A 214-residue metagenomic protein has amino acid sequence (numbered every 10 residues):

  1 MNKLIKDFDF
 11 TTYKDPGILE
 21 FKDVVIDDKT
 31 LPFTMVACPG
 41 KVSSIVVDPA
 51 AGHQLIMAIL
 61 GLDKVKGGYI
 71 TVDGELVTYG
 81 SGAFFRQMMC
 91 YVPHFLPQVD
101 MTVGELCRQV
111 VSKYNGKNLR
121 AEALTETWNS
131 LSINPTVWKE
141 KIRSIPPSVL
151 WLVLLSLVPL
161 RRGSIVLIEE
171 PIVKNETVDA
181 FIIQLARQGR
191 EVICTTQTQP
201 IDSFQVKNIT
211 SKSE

Functional and structural regions predicted by a protein language model:
N2-V25: Conserved N-terminal strand/loop that marks the beginning of ABC ATPase nucleotide-binding domains
S43-S44, A83-F95: ABC nucleotide-binding domain signature
L60-G61: Helix-to-loop junction immediately C-terminal to a conserved catalytic motif
G68-L76, F85: Conserved ABC transporter NBD signature motif
F95, V99-T127: Q-loop/switch helix immediately C-terminal to the Walker
T127-P147, R162: Conserved ABC nucleotide-binding domain
P147-L167: GG-anchored amphipathic helix commonly corresponding to the ABC/SMC/Rad50 NBD signature/C-loop
R162-S164, V173-D202: Conserved catalytic loops of ABC-family nucleotide-binding domains
